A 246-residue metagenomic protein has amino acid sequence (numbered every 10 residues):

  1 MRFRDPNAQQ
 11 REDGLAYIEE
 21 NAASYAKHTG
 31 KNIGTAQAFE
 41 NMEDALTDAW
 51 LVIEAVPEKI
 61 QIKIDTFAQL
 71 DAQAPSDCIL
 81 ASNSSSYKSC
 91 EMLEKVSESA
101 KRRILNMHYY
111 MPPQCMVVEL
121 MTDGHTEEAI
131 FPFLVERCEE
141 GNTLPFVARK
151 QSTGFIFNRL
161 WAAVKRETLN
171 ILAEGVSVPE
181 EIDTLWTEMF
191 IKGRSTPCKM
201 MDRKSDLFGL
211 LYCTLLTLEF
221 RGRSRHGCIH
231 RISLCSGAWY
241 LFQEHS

Functional and structural regions predicted by a protein language model:
M1-D5: Short beta-strand "acidic-cap" motif of Rossmann-like dinucleotide-binding folds
P6, A129-P132, E139-R149, L169 (+1 more regions): NAD(P)-dependent Rossmann-like dehydrogenase/reductase catalytic/cofactor-binding core
P6-D13, Y17, A23-L80, Y87-K88: Rossmann-like NAD(P)-binding element
A16-E19, D65-Q69, L93-S99, E119-M121 (+1 more regions): Short, glycine/charged-enriched secondary-structure capping and boundary segments
I18, V52-A55, A81, L134 (+3 more regions): Buried hydrophobic positions in well-ordered alpha/beta secondary-structure cores of metabolic enzymes
I79-K150: Rossmann-fold dinucleotide-binding core
I156-L160, G175: Glycine-rich phosphate/pyrophosphate-binding loop and the adjoining helix
R159-V164, M189-G193: Short acidic alpha-helix initiation/capping motifs at coil-to-helix transition points, especially at protein N-termini
